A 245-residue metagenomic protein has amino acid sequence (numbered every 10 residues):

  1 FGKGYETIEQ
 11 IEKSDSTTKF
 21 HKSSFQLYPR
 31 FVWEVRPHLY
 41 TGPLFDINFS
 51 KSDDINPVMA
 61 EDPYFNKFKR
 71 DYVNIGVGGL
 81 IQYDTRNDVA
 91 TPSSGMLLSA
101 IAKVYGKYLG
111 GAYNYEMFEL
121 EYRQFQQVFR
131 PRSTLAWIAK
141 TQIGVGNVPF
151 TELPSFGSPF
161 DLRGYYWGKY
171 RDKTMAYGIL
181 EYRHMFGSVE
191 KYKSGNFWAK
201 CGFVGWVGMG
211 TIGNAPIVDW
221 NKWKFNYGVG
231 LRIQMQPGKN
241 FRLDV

Functional and structural regions predicted by a protein language model:
F1-I11, P43-F49, M96-V104, L120 (+5 more regions): Transmembrane beta-barrel strands of outer-membrane/channel proteins
F1-V73, G168-K169, N240-V245: Gram-negative/organellar outer-membrane beta-barrel architecture
I11-K13, P57-Y64, M117-E119, E152-F160 (+1 more regions): Flexible, surface-exposed loop regions and adjacent strand-edge segments of Gram-negative outer-membrane beta-barrel
K19-S23, K69-V73, A90-P92, A112-N114 (+2 more regions): Short sequence motifs at beta-strands and strand-loop junctions characteristic of Gram-negative outer-membrane
S23-L27, I47-K51, I75, V104 (+3 more regions): Transmembrane beta-barrel architecture of outer-membrane proteins
S50, D62-K67, I75, R130-R132 (+3 more regions): Outer-membrane beta-barrel transmembrane domain signature
G78-Q82, R86-F197: C-terminal outer-membrane beta-barrel translocator/porin domains of Gram-negative envelope proteins and their
I81, K222, Q234-V245: Predominantly the C-terminal beta-signal and adjacent terminal strand-loop region of outer-membrane beta-barrel
